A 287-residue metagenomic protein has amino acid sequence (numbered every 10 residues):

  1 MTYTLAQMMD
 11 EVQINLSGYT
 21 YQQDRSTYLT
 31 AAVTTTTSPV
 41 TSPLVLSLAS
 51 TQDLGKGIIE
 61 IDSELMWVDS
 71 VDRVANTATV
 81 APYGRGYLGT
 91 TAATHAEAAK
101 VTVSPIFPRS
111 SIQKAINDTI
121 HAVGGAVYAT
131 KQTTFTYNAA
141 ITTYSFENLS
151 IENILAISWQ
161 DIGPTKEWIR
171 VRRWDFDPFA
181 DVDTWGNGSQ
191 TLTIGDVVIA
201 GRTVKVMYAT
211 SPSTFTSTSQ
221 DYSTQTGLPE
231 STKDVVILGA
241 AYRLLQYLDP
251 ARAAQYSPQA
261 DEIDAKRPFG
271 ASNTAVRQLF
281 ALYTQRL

Functional and structural regions predicted by a protein language model:
M1-G18, E64, V103-Y128, I162-K166 (+1 more regions): Internal mixed-charge
T2-E97, G125-L149: Autoprocessing Asn-cyclization modules and mimics
I59, I157-Q160, V197: Short aromatic-centered micro-motifs
M66, A78-A81, Y144, L155 (+3 more regions): A broad, low-specificity signal marking well-ordered, structured residues that form hydrophobic/aromatic
N76, G89-A99, G195-M207: Extracellular interaction modules
Y144-E152, G186-T193: Short secondary-structure boundary segments
N148-W168: Solvent-exposed beta-hairpin/edge-strand motifs
